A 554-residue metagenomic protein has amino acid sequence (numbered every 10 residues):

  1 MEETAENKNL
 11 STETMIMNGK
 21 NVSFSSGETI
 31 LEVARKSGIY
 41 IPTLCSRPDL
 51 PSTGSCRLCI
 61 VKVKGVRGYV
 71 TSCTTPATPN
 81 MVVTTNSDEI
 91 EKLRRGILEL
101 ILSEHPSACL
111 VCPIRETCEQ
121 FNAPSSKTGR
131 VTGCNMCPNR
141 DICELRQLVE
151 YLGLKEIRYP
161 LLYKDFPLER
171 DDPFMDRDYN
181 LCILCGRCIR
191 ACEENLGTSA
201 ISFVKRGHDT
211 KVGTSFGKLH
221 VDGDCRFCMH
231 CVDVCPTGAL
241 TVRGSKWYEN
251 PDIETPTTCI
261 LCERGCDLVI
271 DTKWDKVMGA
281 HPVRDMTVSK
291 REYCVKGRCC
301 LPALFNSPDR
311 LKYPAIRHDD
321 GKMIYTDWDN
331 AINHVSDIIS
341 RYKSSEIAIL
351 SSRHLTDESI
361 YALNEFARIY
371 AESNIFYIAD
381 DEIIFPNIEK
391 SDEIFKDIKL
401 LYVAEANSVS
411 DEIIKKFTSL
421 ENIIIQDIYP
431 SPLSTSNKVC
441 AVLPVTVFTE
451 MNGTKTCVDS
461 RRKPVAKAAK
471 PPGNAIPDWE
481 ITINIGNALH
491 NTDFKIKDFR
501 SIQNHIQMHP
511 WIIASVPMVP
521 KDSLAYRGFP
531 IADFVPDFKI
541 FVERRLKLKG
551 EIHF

Functional and structural regions predicted by a protein language model:
E2-S23, G27, R35, R47 (+3 more regions): N-terminal export/assembly segments and adjacent metallocofactor-ligating motifs of anaerobic energy-metabolism
I30-K64: A basic, amphipathic helix-loop patch mediating RNA/tRNA/ribosome contacts
S55, S359-A362, E412-I413: Residues at alpha-helix caps and immediate loop-helix transition turns in enzyme cores, especially N- and C-cap
R57-I60, T214-K218, C259, V439-V442 (+1 more regions): Short low-complexity, flexible loop/linker segments enriched in glycine and/or proline with clustered acidic
S72-T78: Structured interaction patches on ligand/partner-binding surfaces of diverse proteins
R115-K127, F499-I513: Amphipathic alpha-helical surface "interface" segments used for docking/oligomerization or membrane association within
A315, H334, S340-Y342, Y370-W511: Non-catalytic alpha/beta scaffold blocks inside enzyme catalytic domains
I502-F554: Long, low-complexity segments enriched in small/aliphatic residues
